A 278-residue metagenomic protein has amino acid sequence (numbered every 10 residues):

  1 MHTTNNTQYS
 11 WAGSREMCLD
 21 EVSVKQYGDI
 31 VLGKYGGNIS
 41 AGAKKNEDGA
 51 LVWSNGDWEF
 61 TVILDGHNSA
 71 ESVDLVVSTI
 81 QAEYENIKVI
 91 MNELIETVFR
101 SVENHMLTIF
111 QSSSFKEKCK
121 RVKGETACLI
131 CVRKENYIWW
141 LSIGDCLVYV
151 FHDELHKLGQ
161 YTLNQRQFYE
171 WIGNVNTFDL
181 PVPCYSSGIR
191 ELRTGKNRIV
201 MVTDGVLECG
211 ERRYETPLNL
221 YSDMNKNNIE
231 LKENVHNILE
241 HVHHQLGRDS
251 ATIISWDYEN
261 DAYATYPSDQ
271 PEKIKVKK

Functional and structural regions predicted by a protein language model:
M1-K278: PP2C/PPM-type serine/threonine phosphatase catalytic domain
